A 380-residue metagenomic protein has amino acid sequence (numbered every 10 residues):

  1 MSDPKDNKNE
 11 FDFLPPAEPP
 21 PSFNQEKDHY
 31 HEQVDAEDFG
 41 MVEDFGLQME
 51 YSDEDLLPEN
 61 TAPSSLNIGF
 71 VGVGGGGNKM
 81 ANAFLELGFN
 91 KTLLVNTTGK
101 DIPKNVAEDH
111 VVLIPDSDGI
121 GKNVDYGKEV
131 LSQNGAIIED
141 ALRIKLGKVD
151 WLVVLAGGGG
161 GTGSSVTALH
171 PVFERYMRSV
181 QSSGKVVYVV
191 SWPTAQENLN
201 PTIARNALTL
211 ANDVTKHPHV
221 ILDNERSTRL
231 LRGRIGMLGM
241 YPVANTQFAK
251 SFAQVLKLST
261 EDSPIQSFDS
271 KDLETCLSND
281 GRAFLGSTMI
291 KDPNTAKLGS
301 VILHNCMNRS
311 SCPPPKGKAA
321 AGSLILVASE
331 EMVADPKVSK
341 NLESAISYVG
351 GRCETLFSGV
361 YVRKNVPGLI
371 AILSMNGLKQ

Functional and structural regions predicted by a protein language model:
S2-Q380: Tubulin/FtsZ superfamily GTPase core signature
